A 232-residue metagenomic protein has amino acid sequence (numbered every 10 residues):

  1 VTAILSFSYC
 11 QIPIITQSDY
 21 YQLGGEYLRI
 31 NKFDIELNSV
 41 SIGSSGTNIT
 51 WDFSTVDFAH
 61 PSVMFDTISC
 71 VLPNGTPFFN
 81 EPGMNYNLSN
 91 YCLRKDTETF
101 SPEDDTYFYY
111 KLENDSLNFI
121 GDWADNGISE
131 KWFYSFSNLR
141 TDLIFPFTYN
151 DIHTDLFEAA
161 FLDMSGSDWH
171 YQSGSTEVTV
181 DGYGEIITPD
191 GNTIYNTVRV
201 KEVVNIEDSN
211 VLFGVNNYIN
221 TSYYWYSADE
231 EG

Functional and structural regions predicted by a protein language model:
V1-S6: Bacterial N-terminal signal peptides
Q11-D115: Solvent-exposed N-terminal domain segments of exported/luminal and surface proteins
I14-Y20, F213-G232: A short, surface-exposed beta-strand/turn
F33, F108-E113, E177-V180, V200 (+1 more regions): Short beta-strand element of the conserved SAM-dependent methyltransferase core
L88-D125, P146-D151, Y183, W225-G232: Short, solvent-exposed coil/turn segments at beta-strand boundaries
E103-D105, Q172-T176, N216-S222: Short, surface-exposed coil-to-beta transition loops
W123-V215: Short helix-loop boundary/capping segments
